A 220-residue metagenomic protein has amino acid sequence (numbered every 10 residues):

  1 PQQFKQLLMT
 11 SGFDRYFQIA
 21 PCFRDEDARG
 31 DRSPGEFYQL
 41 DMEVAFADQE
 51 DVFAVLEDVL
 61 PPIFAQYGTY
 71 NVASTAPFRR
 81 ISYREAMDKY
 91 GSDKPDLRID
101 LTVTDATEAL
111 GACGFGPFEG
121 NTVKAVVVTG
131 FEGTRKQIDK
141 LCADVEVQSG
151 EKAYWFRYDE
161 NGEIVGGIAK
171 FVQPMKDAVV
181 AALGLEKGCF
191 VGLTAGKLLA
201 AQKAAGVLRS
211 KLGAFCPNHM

Functional and structural regions predicted by a protein language model:
P1-M220: Class II aminoacyl-tRNA synthetase catalytic cores and aaRS-like
